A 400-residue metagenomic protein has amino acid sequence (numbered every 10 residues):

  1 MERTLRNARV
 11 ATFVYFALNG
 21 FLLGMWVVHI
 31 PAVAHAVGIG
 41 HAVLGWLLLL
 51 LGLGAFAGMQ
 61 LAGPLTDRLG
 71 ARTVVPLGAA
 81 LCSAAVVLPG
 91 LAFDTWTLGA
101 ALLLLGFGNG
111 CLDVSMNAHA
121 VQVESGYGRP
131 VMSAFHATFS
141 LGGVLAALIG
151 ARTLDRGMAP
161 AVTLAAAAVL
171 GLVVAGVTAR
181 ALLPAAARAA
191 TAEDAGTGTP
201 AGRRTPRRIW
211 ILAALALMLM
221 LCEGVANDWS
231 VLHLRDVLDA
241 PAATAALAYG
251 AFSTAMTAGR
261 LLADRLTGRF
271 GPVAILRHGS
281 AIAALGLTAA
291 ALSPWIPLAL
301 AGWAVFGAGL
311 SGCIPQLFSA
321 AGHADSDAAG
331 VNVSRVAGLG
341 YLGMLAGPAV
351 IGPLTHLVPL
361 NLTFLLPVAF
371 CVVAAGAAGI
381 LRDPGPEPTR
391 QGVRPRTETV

Functional and structural regions predicted by a protein language model:
E2-H29, H35, L103, P206-C222 (+1 more regions): Pair of pore-lining "gating" transmembrane helices in MFS-fold secondary transporters
V28-A42, D228-T244: Short amphipathic helix-loop junctions that connect adjacent transmembrane helices in Major Facilitator Superfamily/SLC
V33-A34, L65-T66, R152-G157, L234-R235 (+3 more regions): Interfacial helix-cap and linker-helix signal at transmembrane-aqueous boundaries of multi-pass secondary transporters
G38, G70, L91-W96, D239 (+2 more regions): Helix-breaking motifs and short loop linkers at transmembrane-helix boundaries and internal kinks in secondary membrane
A57-W96: Conserved MFS/SLC helix-loop-helix module at the cytosolic interface between two early adjacent transmembrane helices
G58-A71, L154, G259-P272, T355-H356: Helix-to-loop junctions at the C-terminal end of transmembrane segments in multipass secondary transporters
C111-S125, G312-D325: Intracellular juxtamembrane helix-capping segments at the cytosolic ends of symmetry-related transmembrane helices
A161-R180, F364-I380: Symmetry-related core transmembrane helices of the 12-TM Major Facilitator Superfamily/SLC fold
